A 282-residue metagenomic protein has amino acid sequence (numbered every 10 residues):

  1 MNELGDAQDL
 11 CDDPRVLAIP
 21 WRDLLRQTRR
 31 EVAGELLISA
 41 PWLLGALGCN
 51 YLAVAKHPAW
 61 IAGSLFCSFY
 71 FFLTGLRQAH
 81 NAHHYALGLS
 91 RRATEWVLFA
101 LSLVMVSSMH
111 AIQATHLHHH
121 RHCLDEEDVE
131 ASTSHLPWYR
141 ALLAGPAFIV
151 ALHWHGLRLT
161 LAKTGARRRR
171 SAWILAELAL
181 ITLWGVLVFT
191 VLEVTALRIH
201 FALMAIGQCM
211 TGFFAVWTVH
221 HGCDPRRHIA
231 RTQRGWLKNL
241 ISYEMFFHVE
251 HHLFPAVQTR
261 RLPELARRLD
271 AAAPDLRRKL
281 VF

Functional and structural regions predicted by a protein language model:
M1-T74, Q78, S102-A202, T259-F282: Non-catalytic, topology-defining segments of multipass membrane proteins
L24-R26, N81-G88: Transmembrane alpha-helical segments that serve as helix-helix packing and pore/cofactor-lining elements in multipass
E31, F72, R169, G212 (+2 more regions): Alpha-helical hydrophobic/aromatic positions enriched in membrane-embedded helices and signal peptides
G75-H84, I112-D125, A215-H221, I241-V257: Histidine-centered catalytic micro-motifs
Y85-S107, E127-R140, R226-L240: Juxtamembrane helix-capping/reentrant segments at transmembrane boundaries
G88-F99, L117-H122, G145-G156, C223-G235 (+1 more regions): Juxtamembrane/interfacial segments around transmembrane helices
L89, A111-A114, R158-L159, E193-V194 (+2 more regions): Juxtamembrane/interfacial segments flanking transmembrane helices
A202-V249, T259: Glycine/small-residue-rich hydrophobic helix-like segments
